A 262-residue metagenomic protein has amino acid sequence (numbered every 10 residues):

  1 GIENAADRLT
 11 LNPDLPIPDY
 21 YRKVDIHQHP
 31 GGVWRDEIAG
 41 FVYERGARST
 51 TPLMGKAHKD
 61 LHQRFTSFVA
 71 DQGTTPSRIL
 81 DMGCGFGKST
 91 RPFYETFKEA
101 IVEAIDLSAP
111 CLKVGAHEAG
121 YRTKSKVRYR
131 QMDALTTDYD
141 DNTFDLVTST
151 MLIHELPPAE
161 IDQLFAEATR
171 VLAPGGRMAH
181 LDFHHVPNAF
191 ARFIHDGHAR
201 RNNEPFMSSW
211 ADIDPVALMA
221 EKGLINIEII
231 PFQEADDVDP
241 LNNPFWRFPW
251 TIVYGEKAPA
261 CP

Functional and structural regions predicted by a protein language model:
G1-W34: N-terminal auxiliary segments of SAM/dcSAM-dependent transferases
V42, G55-T75: Conserved alpha-helix/loop element of class I SAM-dependent methyltransferases that forms part of the SAM/SAH-binding
R78-L80, F86-T136: Class I SAM-dependent methyltransferase SAM/SAH-binding core
L135-V147: A short acidic, Gly/Pro-enriched loop at the edge of an enzyme's catalytic core that lines a small-molecule cofactor
D145-A159: A short SAM/SAH-binding and catalytic strip from SAM-dependent methyltransferases
D162-P174: A short glycine-rich, Lys/Arg-flanked "PGG" loop and its adjoining helix->strand segment in the class I
A179-D239: C-terminal alpha-helical "lid/dimerization" subdomain adjacent to the S-adenosyl-L-methionine
K222-P262: Core SAM-dependent methyltransferase catalytic element
